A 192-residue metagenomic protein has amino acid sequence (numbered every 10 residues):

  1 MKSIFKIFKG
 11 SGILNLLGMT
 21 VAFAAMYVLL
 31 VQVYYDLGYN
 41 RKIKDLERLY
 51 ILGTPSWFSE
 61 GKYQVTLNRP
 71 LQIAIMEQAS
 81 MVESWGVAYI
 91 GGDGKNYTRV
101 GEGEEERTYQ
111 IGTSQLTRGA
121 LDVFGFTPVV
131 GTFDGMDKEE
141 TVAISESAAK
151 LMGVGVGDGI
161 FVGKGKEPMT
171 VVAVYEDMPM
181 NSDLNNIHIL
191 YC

Functional and structural regions predicted by a protein language model:
M1, I75-M76, L121, A149: Structural element of the ATP-grasp superfamily
M1-I7: A generic "structured core" feature
I7-L37, E47: Short, strongly hydrophobic transmembrane alpha-helices
L17, V21, D134-E139: Glycine-rich loop motifs involved in handling phospho/adenylate chemistry
G18, I51-T54, G86-A88, A143-S145 (+2 more regions): Short beta-strand segments
L29-G101, E106-T108: Membrane-proximal extracellular/periplasmic loop immediately following the first transmembrane helix
G101-G103, T113-T132, E139-C192: Mid-to-C-terminal secondary-structure elements that act as membrane-proximal/extracytoplasmic interface segments
